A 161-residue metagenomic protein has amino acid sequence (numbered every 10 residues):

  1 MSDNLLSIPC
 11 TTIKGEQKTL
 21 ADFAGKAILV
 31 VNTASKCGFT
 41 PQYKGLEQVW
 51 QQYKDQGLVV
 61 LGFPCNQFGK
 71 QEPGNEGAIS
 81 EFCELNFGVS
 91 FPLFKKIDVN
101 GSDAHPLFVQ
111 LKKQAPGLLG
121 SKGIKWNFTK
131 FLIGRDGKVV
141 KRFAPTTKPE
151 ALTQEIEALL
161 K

Functional and structural regions predicted by a protein language model:
M1-K161: Chalcogenol-based redox active-site neighborhoods
